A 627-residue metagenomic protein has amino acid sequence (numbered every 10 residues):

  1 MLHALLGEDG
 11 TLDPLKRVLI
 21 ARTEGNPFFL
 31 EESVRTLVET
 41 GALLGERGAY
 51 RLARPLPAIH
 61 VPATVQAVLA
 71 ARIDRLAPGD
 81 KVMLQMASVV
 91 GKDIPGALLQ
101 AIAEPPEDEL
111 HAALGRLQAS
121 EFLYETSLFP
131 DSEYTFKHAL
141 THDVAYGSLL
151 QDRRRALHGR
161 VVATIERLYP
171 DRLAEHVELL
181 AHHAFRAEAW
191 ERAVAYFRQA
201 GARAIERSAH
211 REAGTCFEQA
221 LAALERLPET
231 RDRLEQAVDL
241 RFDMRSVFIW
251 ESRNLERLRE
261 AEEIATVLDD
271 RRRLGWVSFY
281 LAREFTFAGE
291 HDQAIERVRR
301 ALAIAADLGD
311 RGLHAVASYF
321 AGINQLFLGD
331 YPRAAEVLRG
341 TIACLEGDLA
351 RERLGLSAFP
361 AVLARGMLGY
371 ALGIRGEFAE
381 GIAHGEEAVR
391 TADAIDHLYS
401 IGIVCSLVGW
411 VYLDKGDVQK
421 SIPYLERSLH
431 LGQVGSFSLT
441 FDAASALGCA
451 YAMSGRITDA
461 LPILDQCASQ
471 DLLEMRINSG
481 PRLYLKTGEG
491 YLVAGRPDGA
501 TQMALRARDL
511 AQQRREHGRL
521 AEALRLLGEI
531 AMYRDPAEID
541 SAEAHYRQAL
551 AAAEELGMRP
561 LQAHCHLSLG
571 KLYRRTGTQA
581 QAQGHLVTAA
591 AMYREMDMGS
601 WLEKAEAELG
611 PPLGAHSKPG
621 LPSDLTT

Functional and structural regions predicted by a protein language model:
M1-T215, Q219-L227, R496: Short secondary-structure boundary elements
A113, E133-K137, V144, D152-V277 (+10 more regions): Extended alpha-helical scaffolding segments used for macromolecular assembly and cargo binding
A119, A163-R167, G201-A202, L221-E229 (+9 more regions): Amphipathic alpha-helical segments of tetratricopeptide repeats
V144, H182, Q199-E206, D239-S252 (+10 more regions): Tandem amphipathic alpha-helical repeat scaffolds
R155, W190, H210, N254-L255 (+13 more regions): TPR-repeat structural position
V161, L180, A193, A200 (+19 more regions): Tetratricopeptide repeat
D171, E178, E191, R211 (+16 more regions): Residue signature of alpha-solenoid helical repeat architecture, marking inter-repeat boundaries and helix-start
E260-E263, Q502-D509, Q513-T627: C-terminal non-catalytic interaction modules
